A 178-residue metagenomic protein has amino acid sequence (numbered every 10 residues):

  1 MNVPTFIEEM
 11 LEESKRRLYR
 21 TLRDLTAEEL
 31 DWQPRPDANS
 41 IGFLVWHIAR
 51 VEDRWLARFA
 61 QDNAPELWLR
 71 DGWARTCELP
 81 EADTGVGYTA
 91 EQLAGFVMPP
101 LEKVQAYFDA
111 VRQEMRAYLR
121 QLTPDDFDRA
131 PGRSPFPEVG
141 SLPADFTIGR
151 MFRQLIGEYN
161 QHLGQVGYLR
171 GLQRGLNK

Functional and structural regions predicted by a protein language model:
M1-E8: N-terminal export signals and maturation junctions of secreted/periplasmic proteins
E8-E12, R16-Y19, E29-G87, Q113-R116 (+1 more regions): Short, contiguous alpha-helical
T26, R120-T123, R170: A structural signal for long alpha-helical coiled-coils and helix-turn connectors that form the cytosolic signaling
F96-F108: A short, structured beta-strand-centered segment in the mid-to-C-terminal lobe of catalytic cores from group-transfer
Y107-A110, E114, Y118-L122: Predominantly extracellular/luminal regions of secreted and cell-surface proteins, especially disulfide-bonded
P124-R129: A Lys/Arg-rich helix-loop hairpin that forms a DNA/phosphate-binding surface
